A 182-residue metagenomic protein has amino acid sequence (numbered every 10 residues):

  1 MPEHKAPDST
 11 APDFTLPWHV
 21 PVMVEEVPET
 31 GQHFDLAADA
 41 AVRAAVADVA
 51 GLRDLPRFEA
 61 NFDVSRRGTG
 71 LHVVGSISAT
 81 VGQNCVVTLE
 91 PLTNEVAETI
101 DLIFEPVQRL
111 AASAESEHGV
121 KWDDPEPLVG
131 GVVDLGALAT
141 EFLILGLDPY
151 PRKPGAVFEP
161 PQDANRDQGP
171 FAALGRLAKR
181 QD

Functional and structural regions predicted by a protein language model:
P2-D182: Acidic and generally charged, gly/proline-rich low-complexity regions
